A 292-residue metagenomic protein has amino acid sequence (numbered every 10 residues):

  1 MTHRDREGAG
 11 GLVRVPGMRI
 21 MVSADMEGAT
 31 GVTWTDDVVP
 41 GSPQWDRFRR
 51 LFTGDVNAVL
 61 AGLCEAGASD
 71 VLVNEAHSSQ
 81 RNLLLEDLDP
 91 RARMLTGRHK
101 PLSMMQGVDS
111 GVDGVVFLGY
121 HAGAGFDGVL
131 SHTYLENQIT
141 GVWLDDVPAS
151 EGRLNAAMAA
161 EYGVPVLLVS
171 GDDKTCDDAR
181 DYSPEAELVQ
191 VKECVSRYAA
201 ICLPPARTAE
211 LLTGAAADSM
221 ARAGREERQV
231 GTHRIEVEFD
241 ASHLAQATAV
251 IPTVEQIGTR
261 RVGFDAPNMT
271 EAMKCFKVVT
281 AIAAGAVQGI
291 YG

Functional and structural regions predicted by a protein language model:
P16-I20: Extreme N-terminal starter segment of soluble prokaryotic enzymes
S23-A29, H77, L118-A124, D173-K174: Short glycine-enriched loops at secondary-structure junctions
D36-L60: Short catalytic helix/loop segments, enriched in acidic residues and glycine and frequently bearing histidine
S78-R91: Glycine-rich loop at the start of a catalytic domain that most often binds anionic cofactors/ligands
P90-V108: A glycine-rich helix N-cap at a beta->alpha junction
K100, E136-Y162, S170-K174: Active-site glycine-rich loop that binds ribose-phosphate moieties when present
M158-M220: Active-site rim beta-loop-alpha module in soluble metabolic enzymes
T208-G292: C-terminal accessory domains and tails appended to enzymatic cores
